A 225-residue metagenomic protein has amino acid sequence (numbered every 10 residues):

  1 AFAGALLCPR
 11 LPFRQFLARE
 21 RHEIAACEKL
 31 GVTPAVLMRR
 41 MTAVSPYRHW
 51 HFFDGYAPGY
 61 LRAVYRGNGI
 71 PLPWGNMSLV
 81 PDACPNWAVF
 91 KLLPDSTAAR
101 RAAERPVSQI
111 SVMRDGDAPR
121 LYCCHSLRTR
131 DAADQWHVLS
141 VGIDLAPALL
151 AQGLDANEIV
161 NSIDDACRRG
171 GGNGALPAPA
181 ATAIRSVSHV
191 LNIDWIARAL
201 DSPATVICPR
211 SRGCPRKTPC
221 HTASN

Functional and structural regions predicted by a protein language model:
A1-N225: Conserved binding/catalytic microenvironments
